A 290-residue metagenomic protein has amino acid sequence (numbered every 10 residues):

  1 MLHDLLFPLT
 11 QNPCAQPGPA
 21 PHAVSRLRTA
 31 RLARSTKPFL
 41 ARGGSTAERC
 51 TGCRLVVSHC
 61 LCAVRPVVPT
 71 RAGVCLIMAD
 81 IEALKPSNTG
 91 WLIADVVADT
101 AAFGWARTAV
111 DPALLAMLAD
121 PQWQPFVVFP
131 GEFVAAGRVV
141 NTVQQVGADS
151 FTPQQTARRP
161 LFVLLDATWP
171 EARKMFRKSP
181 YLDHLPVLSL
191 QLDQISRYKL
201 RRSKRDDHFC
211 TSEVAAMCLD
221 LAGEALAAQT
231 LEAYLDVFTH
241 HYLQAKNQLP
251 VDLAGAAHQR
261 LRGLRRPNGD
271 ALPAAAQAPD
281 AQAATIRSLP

Functional and structural regions predicted by a protein language model:
M1-F39: A broadly conserved sequence feature marking short terminus-proximal activation segments in nucleic acid-centric
T46, V56, T70: Short metal-coordination and nucleic-acid-contact micro-motifs, chiefly zinc-binding Cys/His arrays
C50-C53: Short cysteine-rich clusters marking metal-coordination/redox-active sites
L61-L76: Short cysteine/histidine-rich zinc-coordinating motifs and their immediately flanking basic loops
G73-D80, Q124-F129: Short hydrophobic beta-strand segments
L84-V96: Histidine-anchored nucleotide/phosphate-binding helix
A98-R173, R177: S-adenosyl-L-methionine/SAH cofactor-binding core of RNA-modifying enzymes
L161-F162, W169-P290: C-terminal folded domains that constitute the principal catalytic or ligand-binding module of multi-domain proteins
